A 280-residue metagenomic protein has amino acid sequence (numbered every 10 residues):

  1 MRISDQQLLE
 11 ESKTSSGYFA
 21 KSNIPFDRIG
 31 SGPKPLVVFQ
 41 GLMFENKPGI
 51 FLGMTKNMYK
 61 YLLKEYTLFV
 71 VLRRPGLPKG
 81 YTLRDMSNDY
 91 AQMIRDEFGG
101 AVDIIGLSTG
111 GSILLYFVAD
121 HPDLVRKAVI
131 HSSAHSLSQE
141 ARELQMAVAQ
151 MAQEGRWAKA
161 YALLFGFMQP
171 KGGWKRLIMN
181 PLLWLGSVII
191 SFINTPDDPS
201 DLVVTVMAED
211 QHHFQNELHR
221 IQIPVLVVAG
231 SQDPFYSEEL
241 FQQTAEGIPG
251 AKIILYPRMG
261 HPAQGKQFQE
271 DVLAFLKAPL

Functional and structural regions predicted by a protein language model:
S16-L77: Conserved HGGG/HGGXW glycine-rich cap/lid loop of the alpha/beta-hydrolase fold
D85-V102: Conserved acidic catalytic loop of the alpha/beta-hydrolase fold
G106-G110, L114: Gly/Ala-rich beta-loop-alpha elbow adjacent to hydrolase catalytic centers
A119, K127-R156: Flexible "cap/lid" loop of the alpha/beta hydrolase fold
Q139-A141, A160-M207, E217: Conserved alpha/beta-hydrolase catalytic His-Asp/Glu region
I221, V227-A229: Short beta-strand/loop motif that positions the catalytic acidic residue of the alpha/beta-hydrolase fold
P234-L240: Conserved alpha/beta-hydrolase "acid-adjacent" motif
G250-L280: Catalytic active-site module of serine/aspartate enzymes centered on a nucleophile-bearing elbow/loop
